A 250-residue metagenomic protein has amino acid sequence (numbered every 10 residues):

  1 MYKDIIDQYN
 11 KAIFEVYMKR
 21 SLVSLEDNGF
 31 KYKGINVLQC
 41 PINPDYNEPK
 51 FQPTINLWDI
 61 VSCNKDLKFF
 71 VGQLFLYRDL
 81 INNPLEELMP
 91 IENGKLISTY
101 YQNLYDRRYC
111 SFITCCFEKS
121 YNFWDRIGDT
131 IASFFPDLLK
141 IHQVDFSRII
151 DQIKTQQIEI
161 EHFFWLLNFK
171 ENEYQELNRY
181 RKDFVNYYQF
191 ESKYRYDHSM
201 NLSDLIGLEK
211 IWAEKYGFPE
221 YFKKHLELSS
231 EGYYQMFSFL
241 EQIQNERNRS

Functional and structural regions predicted by a protein language model:
M1-K65, I91-G94, Y100-S111, D129-S250: Acidic, Ser/Thr/Gly/Pro-rich intrinsically disordered interaction regions
N83-K95: Short acidic, low-complexity segments enriched in Ser/Thr/Gly/Pro
Y109-S120: Extended HEAT/HEAT-like alpha-solenoid repeat tracts in very large eukaryotic scaffold/adaptor proteins
F123: Phosphate/anion-contacting hairpin/loop surfaces
